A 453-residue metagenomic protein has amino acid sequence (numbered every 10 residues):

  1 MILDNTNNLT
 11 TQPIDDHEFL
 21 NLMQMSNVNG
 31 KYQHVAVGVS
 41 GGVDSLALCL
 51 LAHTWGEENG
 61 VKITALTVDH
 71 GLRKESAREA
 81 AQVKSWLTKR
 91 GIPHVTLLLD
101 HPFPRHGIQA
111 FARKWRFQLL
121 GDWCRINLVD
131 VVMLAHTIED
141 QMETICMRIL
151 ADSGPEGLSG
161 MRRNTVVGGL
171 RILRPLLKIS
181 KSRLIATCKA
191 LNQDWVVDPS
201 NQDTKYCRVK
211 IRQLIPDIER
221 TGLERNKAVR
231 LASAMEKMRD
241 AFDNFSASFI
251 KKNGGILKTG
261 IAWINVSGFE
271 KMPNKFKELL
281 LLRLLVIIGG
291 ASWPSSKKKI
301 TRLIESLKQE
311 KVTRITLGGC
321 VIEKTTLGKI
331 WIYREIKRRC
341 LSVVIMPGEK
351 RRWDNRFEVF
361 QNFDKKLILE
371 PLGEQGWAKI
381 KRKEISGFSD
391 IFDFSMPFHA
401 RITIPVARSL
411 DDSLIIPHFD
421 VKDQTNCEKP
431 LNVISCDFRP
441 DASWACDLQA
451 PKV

Functional and structural regions predicted by a protein language model:
I2-P216: Core alpha/beta nucleotide-donor-binding catalytic domains of modification enzymes
I2-T6, D15-S40, T64, L99-H101 (+3 more regions): AMP-forming adenylation/ATP pyrophosphatase catalytic core
L134, P199, D203, K227 (+2 more regions): Short, surface-exposed helix-loop/turn micro-motifs enriched in polar/charged residues
Q141, K210, K227, F276-L280: Residue-level detector of well-ordered alpha-helical segments, enriched for hydrophobic/aromatic packing positions
N201-C207, N226-E236: Internal, active-site/partner-interface "lid" segment
Q213-K227: Conserved anion/nucleotide-ligand pocket segment
